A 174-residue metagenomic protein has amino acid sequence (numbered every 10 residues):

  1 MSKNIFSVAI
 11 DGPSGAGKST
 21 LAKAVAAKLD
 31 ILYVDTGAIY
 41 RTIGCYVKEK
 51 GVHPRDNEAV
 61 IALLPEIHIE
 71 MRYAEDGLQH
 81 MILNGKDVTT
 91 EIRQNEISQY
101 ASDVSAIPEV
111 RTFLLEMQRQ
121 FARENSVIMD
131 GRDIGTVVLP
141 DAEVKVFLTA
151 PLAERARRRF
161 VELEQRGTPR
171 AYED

Functional and structural regions predicted by a protein language model:
M1-I5: Phosphate-binding P-loop
V8-I10: Hydrophobic anchor at the beta1->P-loop junction of P-loop NTPases
G15: Walker A (P-loop) phosphate-binding loop of P-loop NTPases
K18: Conserved lysine of the Walker
L21: Hydrophobic positions on the alpha1 helix immediately C-terminal to the Walker A/P-loop
A26-D35, E49-H53: Post-Walker A helix-loop "phosphate-sensing" segment adjacent to the P-loop in P-loop NTPases
A38-S126, V138, A153, R157 (+1 more regions): ATP-dependent small-molecule kinase phosphotransfer cores that center on conserved nucleotide phosphate-binding segments
V127, E143-F147: Short, well-ordered beta-strand core segments
